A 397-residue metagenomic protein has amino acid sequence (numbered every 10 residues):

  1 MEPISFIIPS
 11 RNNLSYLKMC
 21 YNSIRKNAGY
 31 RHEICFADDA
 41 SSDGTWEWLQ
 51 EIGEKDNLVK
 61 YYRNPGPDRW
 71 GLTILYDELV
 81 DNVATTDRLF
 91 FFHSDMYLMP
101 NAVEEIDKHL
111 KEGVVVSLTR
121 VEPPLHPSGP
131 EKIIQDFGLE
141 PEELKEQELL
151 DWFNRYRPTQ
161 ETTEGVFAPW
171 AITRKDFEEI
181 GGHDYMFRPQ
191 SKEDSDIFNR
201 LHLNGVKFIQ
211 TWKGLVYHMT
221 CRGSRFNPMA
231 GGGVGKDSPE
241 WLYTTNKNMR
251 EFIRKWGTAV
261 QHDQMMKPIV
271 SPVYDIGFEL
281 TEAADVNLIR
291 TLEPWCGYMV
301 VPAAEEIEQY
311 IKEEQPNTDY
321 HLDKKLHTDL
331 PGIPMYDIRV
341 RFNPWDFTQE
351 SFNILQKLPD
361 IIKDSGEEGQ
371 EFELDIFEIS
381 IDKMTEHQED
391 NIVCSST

Functional and structural regions predicted by a protein language model:
I4-Y16, C20, N27-A28, A37 (+1 more regions): A conserved hydrophobic helix/loop-capping motif in glycosyltransferases and polysaccharide synthases
N22-R31, T291-Y298: Short, acidic, metal-binding catalytic loop of nucleotide-sugar glycosyltransferases
D38-E47, G66, Y97, A303-Q309: A conserved acidic beta->alpha catalytic loop
P65-V83: Glycine-rich, basic loop-to-helix element that forms the pyrophosphate-binding segment of sugar-nucleotide handling
G66, Y97, N101-L139: Conserved donor NDP-sugar-binding/catalytic core segment of glycosyltransferases
I74, L150-R174: A recurrent flexible, glycine/aromatic-enriched loop bordering the glycosyltransferase active site that acts as
T86-Y97, M335-F342: Short beta-strand-to-loop acidic/aromatic patch adjacent to the donor-nucleotide binding site
E164-G181, F187-L215: A short, conserved alpha-helix in the catalytic core of glycosyltransferases
